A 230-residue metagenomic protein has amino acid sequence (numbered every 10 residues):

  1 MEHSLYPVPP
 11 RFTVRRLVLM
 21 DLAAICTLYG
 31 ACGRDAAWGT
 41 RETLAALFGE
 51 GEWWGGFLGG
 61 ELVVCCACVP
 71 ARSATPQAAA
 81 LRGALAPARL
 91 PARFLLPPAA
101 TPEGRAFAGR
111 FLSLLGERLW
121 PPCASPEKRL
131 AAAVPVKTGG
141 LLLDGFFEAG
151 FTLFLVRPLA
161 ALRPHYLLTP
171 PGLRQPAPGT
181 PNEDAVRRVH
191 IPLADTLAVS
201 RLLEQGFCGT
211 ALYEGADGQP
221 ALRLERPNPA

Functional and structural regions predicted by a protein language model:
M1-L17, P121-A230: Terminal substrate-recognition subdomain of acyl/acetyltransferases
E2-E42, E50-F57, L62, D184-R188: Short amphipathic alpha-helix that is part of the acyltransferase structural core
L44-A45, L112, L143, V199: Short amphipathic alpha-helical segments and helix-helix/interface helices
A45-V64, V69-T75, T210, D217-A221: A short helix-loop-beta-strand connector motif used in the catalytic cores of GNAT acetyltransferases and, in some
G51, A88, S125-R129: A general structural motif
C65-A99, E103: Conserved acyl-donor/pantetheine-binding loop and adjacent beta-alpha core of acyl/acetyltransferases and related
A100-W120: Conserved acetyl-CoA-binding loop-helix of GNAT-fold acetyltransferases
